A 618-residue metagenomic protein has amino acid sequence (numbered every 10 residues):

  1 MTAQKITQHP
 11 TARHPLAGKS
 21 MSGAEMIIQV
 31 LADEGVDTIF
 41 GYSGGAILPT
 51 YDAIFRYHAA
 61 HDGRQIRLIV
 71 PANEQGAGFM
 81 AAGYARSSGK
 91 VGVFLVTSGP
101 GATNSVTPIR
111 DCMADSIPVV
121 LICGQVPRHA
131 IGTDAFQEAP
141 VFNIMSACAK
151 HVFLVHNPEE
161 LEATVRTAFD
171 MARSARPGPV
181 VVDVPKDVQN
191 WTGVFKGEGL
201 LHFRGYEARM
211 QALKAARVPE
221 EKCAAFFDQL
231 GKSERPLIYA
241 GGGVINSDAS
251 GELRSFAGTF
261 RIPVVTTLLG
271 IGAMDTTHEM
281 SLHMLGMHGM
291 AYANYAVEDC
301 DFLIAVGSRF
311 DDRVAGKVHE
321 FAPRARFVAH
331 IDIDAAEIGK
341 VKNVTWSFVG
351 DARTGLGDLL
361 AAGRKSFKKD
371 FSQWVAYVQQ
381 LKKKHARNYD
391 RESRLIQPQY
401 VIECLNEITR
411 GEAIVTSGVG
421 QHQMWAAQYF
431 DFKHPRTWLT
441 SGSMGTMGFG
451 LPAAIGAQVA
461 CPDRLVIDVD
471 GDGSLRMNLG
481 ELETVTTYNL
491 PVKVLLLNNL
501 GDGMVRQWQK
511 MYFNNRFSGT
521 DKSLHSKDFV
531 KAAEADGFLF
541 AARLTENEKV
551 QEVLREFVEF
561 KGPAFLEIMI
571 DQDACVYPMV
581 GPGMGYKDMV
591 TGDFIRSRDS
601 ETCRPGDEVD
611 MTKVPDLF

Functional and structural regions predicted by a protein language model:
T2-G18, E159, Y206-M210, K214 (+8 more regions): Phosphate/pyrophosphate-binding active-site segments
Q4-I6, C123-V165, K186, G270-Y377 (+1 more regions): Glycine-rich, acidic loop regions that bind phosphate or pyrophosphate groups
A24-I28, A32, G45, T50-I54 (+1 more regions): Active-site diphosphate/adenylate-binding microenvironment
L48-R128, A291-N294, D299-D311, M424-D502: Thiamine diphosphate
R86, G242-A329, Q423, K433-D463 (+5 more regions): Glycine-rich, anion-gripping cofactor-binding loops and their flanking helix/strand elements in enzyme active sites
S87-K90, F136-A175, D299-C300, W346 (+4 more regions): Conserved thiamine diphosphate
I122, A130-Q137, I338-V341, V349 (+2 more regions): Thiamine diphosphate
M171-K232, A386-R387, M589-T591: Conformationally flexible catalytic loops at phosphate/diphosphate-handling active centers
